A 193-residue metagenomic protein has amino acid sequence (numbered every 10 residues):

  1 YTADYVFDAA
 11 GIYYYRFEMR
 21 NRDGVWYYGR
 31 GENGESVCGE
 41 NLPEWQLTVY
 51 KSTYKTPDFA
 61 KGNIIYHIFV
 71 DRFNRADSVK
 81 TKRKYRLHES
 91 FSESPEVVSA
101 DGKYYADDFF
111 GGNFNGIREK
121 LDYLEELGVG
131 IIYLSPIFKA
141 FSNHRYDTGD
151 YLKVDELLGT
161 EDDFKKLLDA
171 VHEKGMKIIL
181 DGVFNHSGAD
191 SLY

Functional and structural regions predicted by a protein language model:
Y1-K177, H186, L192: N-terminal structural segment of carbohydrate-active enzymes
